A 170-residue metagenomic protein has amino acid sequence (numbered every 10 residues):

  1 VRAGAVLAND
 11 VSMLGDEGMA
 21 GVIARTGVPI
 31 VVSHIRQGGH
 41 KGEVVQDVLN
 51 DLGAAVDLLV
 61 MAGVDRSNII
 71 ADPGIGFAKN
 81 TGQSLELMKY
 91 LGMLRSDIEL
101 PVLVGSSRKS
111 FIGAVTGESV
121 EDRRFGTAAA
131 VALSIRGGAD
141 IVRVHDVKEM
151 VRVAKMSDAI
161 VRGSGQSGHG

Functional and structural regions predicted by a protein language model:
V1-A62, A78-G170: Active-site-adjacent loop and "lid" segments of alpha/beta metabolic enzymes
D65-N68: Short acidic capping loops at alpha-helix termini that bridge into adjacent secondary structure
